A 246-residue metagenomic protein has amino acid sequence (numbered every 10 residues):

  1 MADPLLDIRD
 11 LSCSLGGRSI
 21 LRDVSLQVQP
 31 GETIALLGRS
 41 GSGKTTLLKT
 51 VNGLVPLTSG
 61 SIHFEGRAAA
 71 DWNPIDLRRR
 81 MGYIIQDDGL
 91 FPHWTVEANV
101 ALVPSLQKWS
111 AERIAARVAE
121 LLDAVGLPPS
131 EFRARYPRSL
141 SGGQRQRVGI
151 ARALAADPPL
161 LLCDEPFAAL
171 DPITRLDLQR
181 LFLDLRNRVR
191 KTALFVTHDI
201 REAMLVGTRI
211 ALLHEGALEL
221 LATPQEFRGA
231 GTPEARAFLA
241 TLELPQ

Functional and structural regions predicted by a protein language model:
L37-R39: The feature captures the beta-strand-to-loop junction immediately N-terminal to the Walker
N52: Helix-to-loop junction immediately C-terminal to a conserved catalytic motif
A68-G82, L106, F227-G231: ABC ATPase NBD coupling module
E112-E131: Conserved ABC ATPase "signature" region
Y136-L140, Q144: Conserved ABC ATPase signature
A156: Conserved signature/switch motifs of ABC ATPase nucleotide-binding domains
L161-D164: Catalytic Walker B motif of ABC-type/P-loop ATPase nucleotide-binding domains
E215-G216: Conserved ABC ATPase "signature" C-loop
